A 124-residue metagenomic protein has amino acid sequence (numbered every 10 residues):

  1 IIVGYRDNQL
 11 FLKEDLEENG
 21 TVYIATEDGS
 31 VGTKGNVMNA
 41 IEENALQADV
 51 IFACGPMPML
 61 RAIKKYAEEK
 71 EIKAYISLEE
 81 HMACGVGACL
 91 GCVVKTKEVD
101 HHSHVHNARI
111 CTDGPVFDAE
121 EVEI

Functional and structural regions predicted by a protein language model:
I1-H81: FNR/FR-type flavoprotein reductase catalytic core
M57, E79-P115: Local cysteine-cluster metal-coordination motifs and their immediate loop/turn environment, predominantly Fe-S cluster
A119-I124: SAM-dependent methyltransferases
